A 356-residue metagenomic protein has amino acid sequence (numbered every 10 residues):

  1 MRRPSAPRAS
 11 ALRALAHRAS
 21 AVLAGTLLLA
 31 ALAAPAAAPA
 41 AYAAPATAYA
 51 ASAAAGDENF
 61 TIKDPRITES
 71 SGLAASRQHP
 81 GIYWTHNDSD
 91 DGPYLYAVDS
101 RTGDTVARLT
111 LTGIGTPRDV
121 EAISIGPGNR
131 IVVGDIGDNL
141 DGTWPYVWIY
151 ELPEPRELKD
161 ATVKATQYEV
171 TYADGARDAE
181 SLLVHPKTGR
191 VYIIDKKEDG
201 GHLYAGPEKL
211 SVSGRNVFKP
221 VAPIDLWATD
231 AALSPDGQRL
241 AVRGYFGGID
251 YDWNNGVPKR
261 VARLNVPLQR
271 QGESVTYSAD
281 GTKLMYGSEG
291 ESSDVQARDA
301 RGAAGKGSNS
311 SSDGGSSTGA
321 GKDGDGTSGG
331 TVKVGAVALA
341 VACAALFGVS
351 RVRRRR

Functional and structural regions predicted by a protein language model:
R2-A21, G25-R356: Sequence/structural signature of beta-propeller domains
